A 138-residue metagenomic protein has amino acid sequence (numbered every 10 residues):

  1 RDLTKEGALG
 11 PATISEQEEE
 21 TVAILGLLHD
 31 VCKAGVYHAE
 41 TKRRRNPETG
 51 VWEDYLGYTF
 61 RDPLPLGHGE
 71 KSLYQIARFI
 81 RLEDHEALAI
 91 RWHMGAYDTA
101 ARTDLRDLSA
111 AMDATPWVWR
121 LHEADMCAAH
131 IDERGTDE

Functional and structural regions predicted by a protein language model:
K5-D137: Divalent metal-dependent catalytic cores for phosphoryl transfer on phosphate-bearing substrates
